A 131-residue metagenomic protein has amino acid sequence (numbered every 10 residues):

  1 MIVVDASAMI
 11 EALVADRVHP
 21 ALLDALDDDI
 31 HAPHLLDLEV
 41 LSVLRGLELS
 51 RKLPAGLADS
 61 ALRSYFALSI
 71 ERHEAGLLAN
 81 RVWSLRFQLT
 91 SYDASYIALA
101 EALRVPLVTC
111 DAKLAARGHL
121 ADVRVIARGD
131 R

Functional and structural regions predicted by a protein language model:
M1, P33, I97-R131: Acidic, PIN/NYN-like endoribonuclease modules and their adjacent C-terminal/linker elements
M1-L36, S50-G56, A112-K113, D130-R131: Short, well-structured N-terminal submotif of metal-dependent ribonuclease cores
S7, L38-L41, D59, A94-I97: Non-catalytic, well-ordered alpha-helical scaffold segments
D37-L41, A79, L114-A115: Alpha-helix N-cap/helix-start and coil->helix boundary motif
L41-H73, R81-V82: Active-site-proximal, substrate-binding regions of enzyme catalytic domains and RNA-binding/basic surfaces
L68-K113: Active-site neighborhoods of divalent-metal-dependent phosphate/nucleic-acid chemistry enzymes
